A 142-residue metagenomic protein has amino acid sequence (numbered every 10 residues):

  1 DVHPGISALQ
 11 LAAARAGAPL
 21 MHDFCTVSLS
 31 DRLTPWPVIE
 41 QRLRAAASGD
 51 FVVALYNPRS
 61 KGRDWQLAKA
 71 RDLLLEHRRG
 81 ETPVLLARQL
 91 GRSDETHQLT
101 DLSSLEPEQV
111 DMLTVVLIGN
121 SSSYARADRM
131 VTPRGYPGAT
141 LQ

Functional and structural regions predicted by a protein language model:
D1-G49, M112: Class I SAM-dependent methyltransferase SAM-binding "motif I" and its flanking Rossmann-like core
S48-Q142: A contiguous loop/helix-start segment that scaffolds small-molecule binding in enzyme catalytic cores
